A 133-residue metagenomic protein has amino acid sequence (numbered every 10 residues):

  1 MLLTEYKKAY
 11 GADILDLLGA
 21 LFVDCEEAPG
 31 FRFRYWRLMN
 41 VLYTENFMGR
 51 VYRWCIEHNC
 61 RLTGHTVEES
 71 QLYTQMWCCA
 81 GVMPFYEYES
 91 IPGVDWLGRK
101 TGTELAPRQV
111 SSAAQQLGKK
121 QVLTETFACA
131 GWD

Functional and structural regions predicted by a protein language model:
L2-R37, V82-D95, E104, S112-L123: Aromatic- and acidic-residue-enriched carbohydrate-binding clefts of CAZyme catalytic domains
Y35, M39, Y43-V51, A106: Alpha-helical packing segments of well-folded alpha/beta enzyme cores
R50, H58-D133: Hydrophobic targeting/anchoring helices
